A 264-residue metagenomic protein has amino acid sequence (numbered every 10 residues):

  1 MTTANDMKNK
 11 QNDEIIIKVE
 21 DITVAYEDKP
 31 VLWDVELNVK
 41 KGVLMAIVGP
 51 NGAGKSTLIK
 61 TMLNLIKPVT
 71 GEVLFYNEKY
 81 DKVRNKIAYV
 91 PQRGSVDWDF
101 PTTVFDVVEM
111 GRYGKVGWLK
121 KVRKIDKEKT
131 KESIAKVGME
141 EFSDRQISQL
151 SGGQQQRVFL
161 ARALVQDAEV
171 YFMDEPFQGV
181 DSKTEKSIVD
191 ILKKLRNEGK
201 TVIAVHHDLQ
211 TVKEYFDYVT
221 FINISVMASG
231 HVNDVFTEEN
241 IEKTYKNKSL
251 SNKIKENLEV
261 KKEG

Functional and structural regions predicted by a protein language model:
G71-V83: Conserved ABC transporter NBD signature motif
K124-F142: Conserved ABC ATPase "signature" region
Q146-L150, Q154: Conserved ABC ATPase signature
Y171-E175: Catalytic Walker B motif of ABC-type/P-loop ATPase nucleotide-binding domains
H206-H207: H-loop/switch region of ABC-family ATPase nucleotide-binding domains
V219-V232: H-loop (His-switch) and adjacent beta-strand-loop-beta switch element of ABC-type ATPase nucleotide-binding domains
N233, T237-E239, K243-G264: ABC ATPase nucleotide-binding domains
